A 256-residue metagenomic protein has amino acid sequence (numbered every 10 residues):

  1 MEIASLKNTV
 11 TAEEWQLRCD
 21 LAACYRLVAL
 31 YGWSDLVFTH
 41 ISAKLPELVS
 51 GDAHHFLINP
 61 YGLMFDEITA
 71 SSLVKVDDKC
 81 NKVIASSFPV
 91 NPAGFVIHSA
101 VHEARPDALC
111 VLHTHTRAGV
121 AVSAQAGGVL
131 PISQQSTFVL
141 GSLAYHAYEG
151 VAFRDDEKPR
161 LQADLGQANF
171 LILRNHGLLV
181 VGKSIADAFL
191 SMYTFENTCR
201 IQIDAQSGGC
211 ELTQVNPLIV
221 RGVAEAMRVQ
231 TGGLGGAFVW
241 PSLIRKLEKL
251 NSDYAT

Functional and structural regions predicted by a protein language model:
M1-T256: Glycine-rich flexible loops
